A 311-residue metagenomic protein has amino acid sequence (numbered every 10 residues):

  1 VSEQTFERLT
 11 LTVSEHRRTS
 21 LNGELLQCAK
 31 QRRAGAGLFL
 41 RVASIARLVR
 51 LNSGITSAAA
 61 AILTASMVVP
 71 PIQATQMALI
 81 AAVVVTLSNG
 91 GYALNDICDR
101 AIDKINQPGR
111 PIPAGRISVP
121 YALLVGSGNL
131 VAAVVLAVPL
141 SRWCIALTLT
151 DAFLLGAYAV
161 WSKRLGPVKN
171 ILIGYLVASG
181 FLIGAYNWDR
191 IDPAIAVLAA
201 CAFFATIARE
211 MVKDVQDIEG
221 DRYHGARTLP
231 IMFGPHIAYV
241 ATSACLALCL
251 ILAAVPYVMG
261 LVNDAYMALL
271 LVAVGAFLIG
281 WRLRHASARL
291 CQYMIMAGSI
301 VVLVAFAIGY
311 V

Functional and structural regions predicted by a protein language model:
S2-V311: Multi-pass alpha-helical membrane architecture of UbiA-family and related isoprenoid/lipid prenyltransferases
